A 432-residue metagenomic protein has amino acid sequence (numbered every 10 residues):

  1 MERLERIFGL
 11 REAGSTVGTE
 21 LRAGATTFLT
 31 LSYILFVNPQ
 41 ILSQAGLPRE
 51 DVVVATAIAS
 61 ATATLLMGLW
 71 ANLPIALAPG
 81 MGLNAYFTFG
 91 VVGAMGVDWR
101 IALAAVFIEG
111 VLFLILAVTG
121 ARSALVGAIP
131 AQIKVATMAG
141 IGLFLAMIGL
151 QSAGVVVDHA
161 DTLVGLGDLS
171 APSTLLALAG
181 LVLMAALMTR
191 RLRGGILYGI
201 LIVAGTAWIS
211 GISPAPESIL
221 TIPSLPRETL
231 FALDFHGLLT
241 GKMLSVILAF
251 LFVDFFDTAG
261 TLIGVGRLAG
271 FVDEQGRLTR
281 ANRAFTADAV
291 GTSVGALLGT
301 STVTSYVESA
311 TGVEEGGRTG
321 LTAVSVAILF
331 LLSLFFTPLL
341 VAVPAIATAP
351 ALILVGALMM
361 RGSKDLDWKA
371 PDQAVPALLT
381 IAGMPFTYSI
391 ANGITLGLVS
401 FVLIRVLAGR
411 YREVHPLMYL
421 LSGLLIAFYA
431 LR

Functional and structural regions predicted by a protein language model:
M1-D51, V164-L166, Y198-N282, G423-A427: Helix-loop-helix hairpins and the membrane-proximal interhelical loops of multi-pass alpha-helical transport proteins
E2-N38, A59, G80-M138, R267-S363: Helix-loop-helix junctions within the multi-pass membrane cores of secondary transporters/permeases
L21, I41, L125, G194 (+3 more regions): Residue-level signature of catalytic and energy-coupling elements of molecular machines, predominantly ATP/GTP-dependent
A25-S32, T62-L65, L69, A146 (+4 more regions): Hydrophobic/aromatic residues within the transmembrane alpha-helices of Major Facilitator Superfamily
G46-L65: Loop-to-helix transition at the N-terminal end of transmembrane alpha-helices
A61-M81, L112: Juxtamembrane transmembrane-helix boundary signature
M95-I209, V324-R432: Membrane-embedded alpha-helical modules
